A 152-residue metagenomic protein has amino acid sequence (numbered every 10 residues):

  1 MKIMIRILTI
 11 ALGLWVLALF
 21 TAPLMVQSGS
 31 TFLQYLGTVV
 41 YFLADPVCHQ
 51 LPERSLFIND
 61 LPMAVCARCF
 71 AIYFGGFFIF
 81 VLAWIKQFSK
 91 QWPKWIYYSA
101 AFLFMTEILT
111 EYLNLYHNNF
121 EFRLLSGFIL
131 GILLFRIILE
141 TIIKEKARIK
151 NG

Functional and structural regions predicted by a protein language model:
M1-I3, W84-W92, A147: Membrane-interface helix-boundary motifs at transmembrane edges
I3-L33: N-terminal signal-anchor transmembrane alpha helix
R6, P62-F77, E121-I132: Membrane-interface loop-to-helix entry segments
L14-L19, W92-L113: Small-polar-interrupted transmembrane alpha-helices in polytopic inner-membrane proteins
T31-V65: Extracytosolic (periplasmic/ER-lumenal) interhelical loops and adjacent juxtamembrane/interface segments of multi-pass
P62, S89, Y112-F122: Membrane-interface helix caps and helix-loop-helix hairpins in membrane proteins
A71-F88, L133-I142: Membrane-interfacial alpha-helical segments at the cytosolic side of multi-pass membrane proteins
E140-N151: Membrane-interface capping segments at transmembrane-helix boundaries
